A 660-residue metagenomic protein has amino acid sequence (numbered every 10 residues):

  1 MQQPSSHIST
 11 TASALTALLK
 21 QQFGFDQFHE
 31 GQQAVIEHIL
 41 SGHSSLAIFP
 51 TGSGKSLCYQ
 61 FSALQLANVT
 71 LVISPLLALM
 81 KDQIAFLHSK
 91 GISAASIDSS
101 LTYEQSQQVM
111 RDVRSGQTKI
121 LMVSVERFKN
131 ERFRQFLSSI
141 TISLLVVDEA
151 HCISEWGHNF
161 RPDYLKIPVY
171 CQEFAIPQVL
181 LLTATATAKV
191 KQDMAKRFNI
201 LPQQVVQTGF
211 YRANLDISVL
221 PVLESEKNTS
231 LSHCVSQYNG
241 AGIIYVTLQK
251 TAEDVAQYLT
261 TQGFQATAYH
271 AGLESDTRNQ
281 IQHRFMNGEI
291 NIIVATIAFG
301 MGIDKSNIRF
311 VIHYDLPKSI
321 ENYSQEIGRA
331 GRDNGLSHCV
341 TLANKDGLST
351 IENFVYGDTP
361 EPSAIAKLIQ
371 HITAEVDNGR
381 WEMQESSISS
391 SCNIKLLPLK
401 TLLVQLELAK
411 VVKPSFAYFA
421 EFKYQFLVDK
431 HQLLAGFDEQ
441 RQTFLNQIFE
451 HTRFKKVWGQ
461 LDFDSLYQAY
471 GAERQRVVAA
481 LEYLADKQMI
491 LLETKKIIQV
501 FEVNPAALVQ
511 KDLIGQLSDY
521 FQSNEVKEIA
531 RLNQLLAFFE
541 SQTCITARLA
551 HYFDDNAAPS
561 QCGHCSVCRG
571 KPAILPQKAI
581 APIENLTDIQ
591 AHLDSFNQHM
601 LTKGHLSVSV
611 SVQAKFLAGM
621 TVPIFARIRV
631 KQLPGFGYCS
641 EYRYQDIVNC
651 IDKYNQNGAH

Functional and structural regions predicted by a protein language model:
Q2-L15, I365-H371, V376-H660: Accessory DNA-binding and partner-docking regions appended to nucleic-acid-acting proteins, especially the terminal
Q3-Q22, D26-E30, A34-S56, S62-L66 (+3 more regions): Helicase motor core with emphasis on the C-terminal RecA-like subdomain
